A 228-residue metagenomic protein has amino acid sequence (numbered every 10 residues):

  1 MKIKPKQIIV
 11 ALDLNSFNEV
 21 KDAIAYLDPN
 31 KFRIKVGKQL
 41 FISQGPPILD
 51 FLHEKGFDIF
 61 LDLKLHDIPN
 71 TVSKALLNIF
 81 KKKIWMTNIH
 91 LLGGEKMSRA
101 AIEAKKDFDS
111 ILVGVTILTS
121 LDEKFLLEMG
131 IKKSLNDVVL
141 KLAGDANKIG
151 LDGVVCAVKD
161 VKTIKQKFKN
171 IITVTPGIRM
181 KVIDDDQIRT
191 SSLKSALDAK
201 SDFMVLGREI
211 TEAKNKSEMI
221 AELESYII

Functional and structural regions predicted by a protein language model:
M1-Y26: N-terminal glycine-rich anion-binding loop in soluble enzyme alpha/beta folds
K2-I8, D67, T71-G153, A157-K162 (+2 more regions): Conserved anion-binding
V10, I34, K64, T87 (+5 more regions): Conserved, mostly hydrophobic/aromatic
A23, N70-I79, K162-I164, I183-D202 (+1 more regions): Catalytic cores of alpha/beta
P29, K82, I149, A199-K200: Structural motif
F32-M86: Metabolite-binding pocket within alpha/beta catalytic cores that recognizes anionic/polar moieties
I59-F60, L112, T173, M204: Hydrophobic beta-strand scaffold residues
I84-G94, R189-M219: Glycine-rich phosphate-binding active-site loops on the catalytic face of alpha/beta enzymes
